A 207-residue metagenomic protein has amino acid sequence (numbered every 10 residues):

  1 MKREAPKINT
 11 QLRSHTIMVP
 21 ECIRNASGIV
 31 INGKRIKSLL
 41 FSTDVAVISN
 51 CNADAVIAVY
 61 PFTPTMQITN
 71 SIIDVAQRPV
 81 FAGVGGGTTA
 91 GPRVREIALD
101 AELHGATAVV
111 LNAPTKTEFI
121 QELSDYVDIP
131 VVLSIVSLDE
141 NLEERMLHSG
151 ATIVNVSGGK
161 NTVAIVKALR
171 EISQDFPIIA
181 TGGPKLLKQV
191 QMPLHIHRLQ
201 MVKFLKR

Functional and structural regions predicted by a protein language model:
M1-A82, G86-P92: Conserved N-terminal beta1-alpha1 strand-loop-helix module at the mouth
K2-T16, I179, K185-R207: Alpha/beta catalytic cores of nucleotide-metabolism and tRNA/nucleoside-modifying enzymes
N25-N32, A55-A58, R78-V84, A108-L111 (+4 more regions): Hydrophobic faces of well-ordered beta-strands that scaffold small-molecule active sites in alpha/beta enzyme cores
A46-N50, T69-Q77, L99-L103, Q121-D125 (+1 more regions): Acidic (Asp/Glu)-rich catalytic clusters
F62-T88, E118-L138, N161-L187: Alpha-helix-loop-beta-strand connector modules within alpha/beta enzyme cores
P79-L111: Glycine/small-residue-rich loop that forms an oxyanion/phosphate-binding "nest" at active or ligand-binding sites
G91-A101, E140-S149, I172-Q174, I178 (+1 more regions): Catalytic cores of alpha/beta
H104-T115, T152-I165, M192-R207: Glycine-rich phosphate-binding active-site loops on the catalytic face of alpha/beta enzymes
